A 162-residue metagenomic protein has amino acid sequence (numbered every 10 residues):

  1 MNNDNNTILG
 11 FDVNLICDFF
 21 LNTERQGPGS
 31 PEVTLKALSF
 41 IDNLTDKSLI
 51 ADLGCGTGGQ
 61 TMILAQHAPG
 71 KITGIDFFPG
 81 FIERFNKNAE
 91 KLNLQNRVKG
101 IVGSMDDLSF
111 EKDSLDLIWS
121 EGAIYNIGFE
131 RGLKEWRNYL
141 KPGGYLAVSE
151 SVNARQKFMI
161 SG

Functional and structural regions predicted by a protein language model:
M1-D18: N-terminal, positively charged/glycine-rich alpha-helical extensions of SAM-dependent methyltransferases
I16-G29: Class I SAM-dependent methyltransferase Rossmann-like catalytic core, especially the SAM/SAH-binding loop
G27-D46: Conserved alpha-helix/loop element of class I SAM-dependent methyltransferases that forms part of the SAM/SAH-binding
A51-L53, T57-D107: Class I SAM-dependent methyltransferase SAM/SAH-binding core
D106-L117: A short acidic, Gly/Pro-enriched loop at the edge of an enzyme's catalytic core that lines a small-molecule cofactor
L117-E130: A short SAM/SAH-binding and catalytic strip from SAM-dependent methyltransferases
R131-Y145: A short glycine-rich, Lys/Arg-flanked "PGG" loop and its adjoining helix->strand segment in the class I
S151-G162: Short, glycine-/aromatic-enriched active-site segment of Class I SAM-dependent methyltransferases
